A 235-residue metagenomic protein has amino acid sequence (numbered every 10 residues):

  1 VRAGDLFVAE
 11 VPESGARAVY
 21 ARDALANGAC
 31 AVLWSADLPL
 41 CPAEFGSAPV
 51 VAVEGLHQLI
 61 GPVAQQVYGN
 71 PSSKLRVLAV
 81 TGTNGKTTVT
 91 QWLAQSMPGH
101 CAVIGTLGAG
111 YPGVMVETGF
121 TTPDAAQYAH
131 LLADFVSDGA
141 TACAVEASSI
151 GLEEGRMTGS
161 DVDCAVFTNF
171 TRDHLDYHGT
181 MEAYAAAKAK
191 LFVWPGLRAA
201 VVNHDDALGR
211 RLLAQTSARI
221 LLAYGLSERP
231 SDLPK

Functional and structural regions predicted by a protein language model:
V1-F7, C143, R229-K235: Short intrinsically disordered, low-complexity coil segments enriched in acidic
V1-P62, A199, A207: N-terminal leader/targeting and accessory segments in enzymes
P12-E13, M157, R229: Short polar/acidic secondary-structure junctions
G28, F192-V193, D232: Amphipathic alpha-helical interaction segments
V32-L40, T106-G108, H204-L208, L226-R229: Short, polar loop motifs at secondary-structure junctions
L33-A36, E54, A218-K235: Beta-strand->loop->alpha-helix junctions that form or flank phosphate-binding loops in nucleotide-handling enzymes
E44-V53, V116-G119, A218-G225: Active-site regions of enzymes building and remodeling cell-envelope glycoconjugates
L59-H204, L208-I220: Phosphate-binding loop of NTP-binding sites
